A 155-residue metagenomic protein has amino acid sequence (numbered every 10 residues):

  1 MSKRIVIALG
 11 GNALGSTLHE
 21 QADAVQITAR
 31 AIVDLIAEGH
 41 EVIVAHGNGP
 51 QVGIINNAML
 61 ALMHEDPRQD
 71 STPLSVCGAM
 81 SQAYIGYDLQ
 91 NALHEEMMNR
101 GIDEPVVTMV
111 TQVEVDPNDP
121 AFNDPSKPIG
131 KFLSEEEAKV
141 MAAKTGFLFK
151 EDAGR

Functional and structural regions predicted by a protein language model:
M1-A45, I54-H64, P73: N-terminal glycine-/serine-/threonine-rich phosphate-binding loop
A13-G15, G49-G53, E114-N118: Short, active-site-adjacent cap segments at secondary-structure transitions
H46-N48, V110: Glycine-rich, histidine-containing beta strand-loop boundary motifs that form or position
L62-R155: Ligand-binding beta-strand-loop-alpha-helix segment within the catalytic cores of soluble metabolic enzymes
